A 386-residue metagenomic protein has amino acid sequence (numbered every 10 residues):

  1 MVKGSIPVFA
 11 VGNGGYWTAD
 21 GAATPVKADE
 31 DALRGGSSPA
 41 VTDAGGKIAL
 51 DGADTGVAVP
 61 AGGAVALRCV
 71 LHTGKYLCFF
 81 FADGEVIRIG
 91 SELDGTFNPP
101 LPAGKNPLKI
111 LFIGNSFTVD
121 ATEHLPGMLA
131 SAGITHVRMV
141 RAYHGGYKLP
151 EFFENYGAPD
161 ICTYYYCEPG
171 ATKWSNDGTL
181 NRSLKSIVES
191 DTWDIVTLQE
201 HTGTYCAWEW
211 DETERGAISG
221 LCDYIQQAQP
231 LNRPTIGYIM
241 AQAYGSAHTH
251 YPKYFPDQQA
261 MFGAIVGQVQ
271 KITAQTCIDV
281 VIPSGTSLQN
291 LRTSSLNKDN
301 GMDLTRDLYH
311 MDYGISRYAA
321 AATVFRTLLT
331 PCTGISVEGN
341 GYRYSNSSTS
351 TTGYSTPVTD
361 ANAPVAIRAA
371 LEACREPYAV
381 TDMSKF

Functional and structural regions predicted by a protein language model:
M1-P99, A103: Collagen/collagen-like triple-helix sequence repeat recognition
S5, N115-S116, K148: Ser/Thr-glycine-rich phosphate-binding loops at phosphate-binding pockets of nucleotides, nucleotide cofactors
T96-I134, M139, G339, Y354-N362 (+1 more regions): N-terminal module-boundary/linker segments of secreted carbohydrate-active enzymes
G104-F112, D194-Y205, N346: Acidic/histidine-rich, surface-exposed loop or edge segments in extracytoplasmic proteins
I110, M139-A142, I236-M240: Extended hydrophobic secondary-structure segments that form protein cores and membrane-embedded regions
D120-E214: Conserved SGNH/GDSL esterase-like catalytic core that processes O-acyl groups on lipids and polysaccharides
N181-G314, R326: Alpha-helical cap/lid subdomain in secreted, periplasmic, or secretory-pathway luminal O-acyl-processing enzymes
D303-L304, L308-F386: Conserved catalytic region of serine esterases and O-acyltransferases that act on ester linkages in lipids
